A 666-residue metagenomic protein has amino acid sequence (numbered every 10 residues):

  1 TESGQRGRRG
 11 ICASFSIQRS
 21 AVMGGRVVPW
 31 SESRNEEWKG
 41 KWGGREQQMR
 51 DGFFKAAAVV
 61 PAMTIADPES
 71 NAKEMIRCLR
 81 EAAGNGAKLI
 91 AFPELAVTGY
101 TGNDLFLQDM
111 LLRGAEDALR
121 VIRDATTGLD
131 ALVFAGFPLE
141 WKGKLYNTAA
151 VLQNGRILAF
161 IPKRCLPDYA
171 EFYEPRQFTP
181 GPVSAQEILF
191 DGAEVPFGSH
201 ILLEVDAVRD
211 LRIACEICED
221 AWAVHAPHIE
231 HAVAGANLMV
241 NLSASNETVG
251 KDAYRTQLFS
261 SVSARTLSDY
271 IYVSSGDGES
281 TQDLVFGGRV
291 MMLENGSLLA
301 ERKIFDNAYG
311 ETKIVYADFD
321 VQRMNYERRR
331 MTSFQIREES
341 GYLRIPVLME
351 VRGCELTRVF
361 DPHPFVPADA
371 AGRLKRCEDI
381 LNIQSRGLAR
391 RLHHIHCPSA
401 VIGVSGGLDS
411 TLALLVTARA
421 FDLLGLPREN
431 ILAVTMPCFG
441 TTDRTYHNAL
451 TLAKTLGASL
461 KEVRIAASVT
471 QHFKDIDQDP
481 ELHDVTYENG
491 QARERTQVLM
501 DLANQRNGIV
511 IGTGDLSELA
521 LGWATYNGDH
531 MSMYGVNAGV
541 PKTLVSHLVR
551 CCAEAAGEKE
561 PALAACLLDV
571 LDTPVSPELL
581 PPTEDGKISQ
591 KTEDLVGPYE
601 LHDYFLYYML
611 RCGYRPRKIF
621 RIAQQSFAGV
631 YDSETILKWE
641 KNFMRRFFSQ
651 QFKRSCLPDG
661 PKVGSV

Functional and structural regions predicted by a protein language model:
Q5, Q18, W30, Q47-Q48: Low-complexity, intrinsically disordered or signal/transmembrane-proximal segments
A21, W30, R34-E36, G40: Short polybasic linear motifs
W38, G44-G403, R419-R428: Enzyme catalytic cores with a strong preference for nitrogen-chemistry domains
F54-K55, M63, R209, S268 (+7 more regions): ATP/NTP-dependent adenylation/nucleotidyl-transfer catalytic domains that generate, transfer, or process NMP-activated
